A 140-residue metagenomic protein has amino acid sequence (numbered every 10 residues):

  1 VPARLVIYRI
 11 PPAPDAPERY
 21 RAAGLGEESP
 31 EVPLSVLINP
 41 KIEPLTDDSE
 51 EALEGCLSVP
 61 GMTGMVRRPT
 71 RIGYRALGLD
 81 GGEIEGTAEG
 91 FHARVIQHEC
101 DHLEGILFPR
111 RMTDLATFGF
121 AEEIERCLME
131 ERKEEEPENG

Functional and structural regions predicted by a protein language model:
V1-Q97, H102-G140: Active-site rim/adjacent substrate-binding subdomains
